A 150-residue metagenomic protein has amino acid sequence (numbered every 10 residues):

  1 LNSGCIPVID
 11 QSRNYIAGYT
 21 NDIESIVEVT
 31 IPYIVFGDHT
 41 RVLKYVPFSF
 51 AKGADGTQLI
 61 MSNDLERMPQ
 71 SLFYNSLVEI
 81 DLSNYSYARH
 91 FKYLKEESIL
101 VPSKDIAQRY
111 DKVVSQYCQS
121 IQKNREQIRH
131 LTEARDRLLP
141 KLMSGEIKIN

Functional and structural regions predicted by a protein language model:
L1-P102: DNA target-recognition domains and sequence-specific DNA-contacting regions of bacterial/archaeal
E66-S71, S76, E97-N150: Amphipathic alpha-helical coiled-coil/heptad-repeat segments
